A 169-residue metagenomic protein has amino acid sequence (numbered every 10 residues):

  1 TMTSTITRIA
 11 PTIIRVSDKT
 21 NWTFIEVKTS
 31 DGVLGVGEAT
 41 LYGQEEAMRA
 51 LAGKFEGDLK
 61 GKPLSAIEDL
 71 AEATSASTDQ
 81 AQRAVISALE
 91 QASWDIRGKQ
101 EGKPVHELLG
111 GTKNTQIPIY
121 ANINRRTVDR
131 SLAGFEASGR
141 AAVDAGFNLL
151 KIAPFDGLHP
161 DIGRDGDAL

Functional and structural regions predicted by a protein language model:
M2-V36, T40-L41: Structured beta-strand/loop patches that form or line metal/cofactor-binding pockets in enzymes
S4, S87, T115, A145: Structured loop/turn residues at beta-strand edges in well-structured enzyme cores
A10-T12, V105, E136-A137: Glycine-rich, charged/polar anion/phosphate-binding loops that engage phosphate groups from diverse ligands
I13, A81-R83, R126-T127, A133: A generic structural signal for short
N21-T23, G53, I117: Residues at beta-strand starts and edge strands
K28-E101: Metal- or metallocofactor-binding catalytic centers and their adjacent structured scaffolds across diverse enzyme
E90-R130: Glycine-rich, aromatic-flanked loop segments that form ligand/cofactor-binding clefts across common enzyme folds
Q116-L169: Metal-dependent enolase-superfamily TIM-barrel catalytic cores that perform enediolate-based chemistry
